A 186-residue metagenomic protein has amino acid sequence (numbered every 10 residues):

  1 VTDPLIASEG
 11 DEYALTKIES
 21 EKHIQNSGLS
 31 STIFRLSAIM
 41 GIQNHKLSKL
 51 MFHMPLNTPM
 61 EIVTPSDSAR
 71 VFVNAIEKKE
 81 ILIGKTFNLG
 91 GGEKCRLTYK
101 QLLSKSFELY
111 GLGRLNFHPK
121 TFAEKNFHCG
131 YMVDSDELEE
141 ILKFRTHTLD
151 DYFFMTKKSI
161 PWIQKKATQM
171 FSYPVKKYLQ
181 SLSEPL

Functional and structural regions predicted by a protein language model:
V1, N44-S48, Y99-L102: Short aromatic-enriched loop/helix-cap "lid" or pocket-rim segments at secondary-structure transitions that line
V1-I33, M54-N57: Catalytic helix-loop patch of NAD(P)-dependent Rossmann-fold dehydrogenases
D11, L15, M60-S66, L97 (+2 more regions): Residue-level signal for the nucleotide or nucleotide-sugar donor/cofactor binding architecture
L36: Active-site loop/turn elements of alpha/beta-hydrolase fold enzymes, especially the short glycine-/histidine-rich
I39-I42, F154-K158: Short acidic/histidine-centered micro-motifs embedded in hydrophobic/aromatic stretches that mark compact functional
G41, H45-L50, P59-K94: Alpha-helical substrate-binding/gating segment
L50-F52, K165: Short, hinge-like loop/turn segments at secondary-structure boundaries
A75-I141, H147-M155, I163-L186: Mid/C-terminal beta-alpha module of Rossmann-like enzyme folds, strongest in SDR-family dehydrogenases/epimerases
